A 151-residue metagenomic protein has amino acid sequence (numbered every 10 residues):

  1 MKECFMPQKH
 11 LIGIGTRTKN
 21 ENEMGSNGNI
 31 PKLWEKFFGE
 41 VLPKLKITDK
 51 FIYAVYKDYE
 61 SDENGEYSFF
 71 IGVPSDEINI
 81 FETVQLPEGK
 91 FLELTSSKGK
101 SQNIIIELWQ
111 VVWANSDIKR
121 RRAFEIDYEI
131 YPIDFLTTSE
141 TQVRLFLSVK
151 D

Functional and structural regions predicted by a protein language model:
M1-D151: A solvent-exposed interaction/effector surface
